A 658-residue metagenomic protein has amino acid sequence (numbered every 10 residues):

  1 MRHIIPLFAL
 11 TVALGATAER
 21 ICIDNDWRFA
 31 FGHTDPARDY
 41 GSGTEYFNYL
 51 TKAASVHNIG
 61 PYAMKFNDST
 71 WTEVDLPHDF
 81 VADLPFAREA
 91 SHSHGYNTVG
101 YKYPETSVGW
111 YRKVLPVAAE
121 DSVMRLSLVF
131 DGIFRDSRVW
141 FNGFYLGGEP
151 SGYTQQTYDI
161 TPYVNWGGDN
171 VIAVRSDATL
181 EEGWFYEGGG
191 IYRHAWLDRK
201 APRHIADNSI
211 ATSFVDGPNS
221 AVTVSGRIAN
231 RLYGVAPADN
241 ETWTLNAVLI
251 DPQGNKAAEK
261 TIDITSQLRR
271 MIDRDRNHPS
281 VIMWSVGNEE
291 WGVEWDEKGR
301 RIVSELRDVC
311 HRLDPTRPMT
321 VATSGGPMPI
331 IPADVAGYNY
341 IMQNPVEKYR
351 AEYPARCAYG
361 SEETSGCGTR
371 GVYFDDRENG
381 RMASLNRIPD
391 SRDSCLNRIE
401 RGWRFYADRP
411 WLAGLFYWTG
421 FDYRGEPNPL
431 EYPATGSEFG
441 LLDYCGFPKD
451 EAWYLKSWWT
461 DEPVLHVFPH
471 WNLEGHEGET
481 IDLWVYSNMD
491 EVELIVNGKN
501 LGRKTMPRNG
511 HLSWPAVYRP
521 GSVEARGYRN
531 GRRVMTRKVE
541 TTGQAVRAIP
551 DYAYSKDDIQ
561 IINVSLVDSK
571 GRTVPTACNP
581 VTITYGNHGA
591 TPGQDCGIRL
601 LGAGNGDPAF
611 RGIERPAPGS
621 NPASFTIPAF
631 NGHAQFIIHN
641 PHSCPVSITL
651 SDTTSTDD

Functional and structural regions predicted by a protein language model:
M1-A9: Sec-dependent signal peptide recognition, specifically the positively charged N-region followed immediately by
F8-T17: Hydrophobic h-region of N-terminal signal peptides that target proteins for export in Gram-negative bacteria
I21-G41, L50-T70, V74-A82, T106 (+8 more regions): Substrate-binding clefts and catalytic carboxylate motifs of secreted carbohydrate-active enzymes
A30-T34, H57, F80-D83, A87 (+8 more regions): Accessory beta-strand-rich segments of carbohydrate-active enzymes
F66, A236-N246, N488-D490, L494-L501 (+3 more regions): Short flexible loop/turn segments that cap and initiate beta-strands
M124-L126, S220-G226, E479-L483, Q560-I562: Structural beta-strand segments of beta-rich domains
R135-W140, F144, G148-V171, R175 (+7 more regions): Active-site mouth of glycoside hydrolases
T154-T157, S266, P507-L512, R615-Q635: Aromatic sugar-binding surface patches on proteins that engage polysaccharides or sugar-phosphate polymers
